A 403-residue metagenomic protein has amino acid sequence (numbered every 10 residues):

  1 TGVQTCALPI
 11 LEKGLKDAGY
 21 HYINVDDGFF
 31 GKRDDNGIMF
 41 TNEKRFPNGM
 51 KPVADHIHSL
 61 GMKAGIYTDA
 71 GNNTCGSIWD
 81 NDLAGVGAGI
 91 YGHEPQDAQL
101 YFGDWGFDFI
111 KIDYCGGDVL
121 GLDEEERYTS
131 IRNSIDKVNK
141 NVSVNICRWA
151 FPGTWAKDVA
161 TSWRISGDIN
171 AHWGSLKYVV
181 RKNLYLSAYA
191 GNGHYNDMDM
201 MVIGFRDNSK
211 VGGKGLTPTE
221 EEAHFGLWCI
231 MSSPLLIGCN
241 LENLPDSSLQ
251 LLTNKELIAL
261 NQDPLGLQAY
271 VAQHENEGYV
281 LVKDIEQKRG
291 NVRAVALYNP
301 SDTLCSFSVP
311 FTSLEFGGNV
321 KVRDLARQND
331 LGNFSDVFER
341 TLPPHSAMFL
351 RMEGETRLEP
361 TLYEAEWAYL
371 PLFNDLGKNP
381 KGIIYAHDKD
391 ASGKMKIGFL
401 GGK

Functional and structural regions predicted by a protein language model:
G2-L8: Short, small-residue-biased leader/transition segments that mark boundaries at the very start of proteins
P9-G121: Aromatic-lined carbohydrate-binding/catalytic grooves of carbohydrate-active enzymes
I23, I57, V144, I230 (+2 more regions): Conserved, mostly hydrophobic/aromatic
H93, N141-N240: Glycan-recognition surfaces
F109, C115-V142, C147-A150: Extracytoplasmic, non-cytosolic globular domains
G226-A272, S346-T361: Catalytic cores of secreted or luminal carbohydrate-active enzymes
W228-M231, L236-G238, H274-F316, H345: Carbohydrate-binding surface patches
L314-V322, D330-K403: Extracytoplasmic
